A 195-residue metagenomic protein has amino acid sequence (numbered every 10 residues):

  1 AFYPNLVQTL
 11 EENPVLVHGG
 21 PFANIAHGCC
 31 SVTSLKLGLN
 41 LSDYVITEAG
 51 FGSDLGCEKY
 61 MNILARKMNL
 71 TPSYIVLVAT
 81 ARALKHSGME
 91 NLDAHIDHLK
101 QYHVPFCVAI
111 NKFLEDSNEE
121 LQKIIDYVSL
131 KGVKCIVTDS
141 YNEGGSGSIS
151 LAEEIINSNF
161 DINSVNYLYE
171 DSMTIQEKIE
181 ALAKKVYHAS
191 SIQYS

Functional and structural regions predicted by a protein language model:
A1-S195: Flexible phosphate-sensing "switch/lid" loops adjacent to ATP/NTP-binding sites across phosphate-transfer
